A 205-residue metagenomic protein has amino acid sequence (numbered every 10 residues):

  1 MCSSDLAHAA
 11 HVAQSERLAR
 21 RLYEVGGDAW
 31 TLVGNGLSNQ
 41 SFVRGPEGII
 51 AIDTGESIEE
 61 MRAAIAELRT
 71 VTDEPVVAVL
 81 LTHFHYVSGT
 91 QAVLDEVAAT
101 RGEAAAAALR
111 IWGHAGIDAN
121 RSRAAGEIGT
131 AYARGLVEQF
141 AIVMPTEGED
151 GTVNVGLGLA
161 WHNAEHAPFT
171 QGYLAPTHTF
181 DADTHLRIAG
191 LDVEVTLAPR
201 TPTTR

Functional and structural regions predicted by a protein language model:
M1-S3: Short, small-residue-biased leader/transition segments that mark boundaries at the very start of proteins
D5-Y23: Blade/loop signatures of beta-propeller domains
L18-T72: Conserved beta-strand hairpin/beta-sheet module of binuclear metal-dependent hydrolase folds, prominently
E24, F42, Q171, T179-R205: Core dinuclear metal-dependent hydrolase active-site scaffold
A29, L109, T177, V193: Short, conserved active-site loop motifs that form the nucleotide-linked donor/cofactor pocket
V33, A115, P199: Residues at the C-termini of beta-strands that transition into short coil/loop
G36-S38, E56-E59, F84-V87, I117-A119 (+1 more regions): Solvent-exposed loop/turn segments at secondary-structure junctions within structured extracellular/periplasmic domains
A66-P176, H185: Active-site HxH/HxHxD metal-binding segment of metal-dependent hydrolases
